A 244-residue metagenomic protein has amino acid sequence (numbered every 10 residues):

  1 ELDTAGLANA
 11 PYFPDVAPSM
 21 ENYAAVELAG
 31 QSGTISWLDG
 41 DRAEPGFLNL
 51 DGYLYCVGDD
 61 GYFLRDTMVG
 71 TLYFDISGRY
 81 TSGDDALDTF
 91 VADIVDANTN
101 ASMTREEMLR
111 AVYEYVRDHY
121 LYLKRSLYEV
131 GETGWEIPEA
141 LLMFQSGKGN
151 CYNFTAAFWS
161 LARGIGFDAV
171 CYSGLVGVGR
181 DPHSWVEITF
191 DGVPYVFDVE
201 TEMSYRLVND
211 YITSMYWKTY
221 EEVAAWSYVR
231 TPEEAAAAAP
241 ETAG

Functional and structural regions predicted by a protein language model:
E1-L2, G30-G33, I94-T99, V116-K124 (+2 more regions): Sec/Tat-exported extracytoplasmic proteins
L2-Y12, M20-F90, Y128, Y172-D191 (+3 more regions): Extracellular adhesion/carbohydrate-binding repeat motifs centered on closely spaced tryptophans
N9-D15, E136-Q145: Surface-exposed aromatic
A86-M143, E241: Secondary-structure boundary elements
R105-V112, V116, G147-A162: Active-site nucleophilic cysteine motif
R117-L127, F144-S146, D181-P182, E202-Y211: Repeated polar recognition positions within modular binding domains
N153-K218: Hydrophobic/aromatic-rich core segments of domains that either
V208-G244: Low-complexity, Gly/Ser/Thr/Pro-rich intrinsically disordered linker/tail segments
